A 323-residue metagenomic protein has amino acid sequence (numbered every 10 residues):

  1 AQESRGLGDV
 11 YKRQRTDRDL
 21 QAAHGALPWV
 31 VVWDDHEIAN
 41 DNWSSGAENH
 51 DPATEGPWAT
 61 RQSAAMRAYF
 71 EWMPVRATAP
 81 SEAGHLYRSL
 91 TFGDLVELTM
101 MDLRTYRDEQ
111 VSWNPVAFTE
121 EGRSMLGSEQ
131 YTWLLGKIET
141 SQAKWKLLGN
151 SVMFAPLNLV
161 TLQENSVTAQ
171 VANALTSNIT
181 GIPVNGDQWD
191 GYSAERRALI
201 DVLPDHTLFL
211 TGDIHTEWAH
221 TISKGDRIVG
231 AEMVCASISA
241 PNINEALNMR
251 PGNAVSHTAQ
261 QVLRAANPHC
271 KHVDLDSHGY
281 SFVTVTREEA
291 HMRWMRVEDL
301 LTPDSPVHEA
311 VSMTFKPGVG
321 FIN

Functional and structural regions predicted by a protein language model:
R5-N323: Metal-dependent phosphoester/phosphodiester hydrolase catalytic core
